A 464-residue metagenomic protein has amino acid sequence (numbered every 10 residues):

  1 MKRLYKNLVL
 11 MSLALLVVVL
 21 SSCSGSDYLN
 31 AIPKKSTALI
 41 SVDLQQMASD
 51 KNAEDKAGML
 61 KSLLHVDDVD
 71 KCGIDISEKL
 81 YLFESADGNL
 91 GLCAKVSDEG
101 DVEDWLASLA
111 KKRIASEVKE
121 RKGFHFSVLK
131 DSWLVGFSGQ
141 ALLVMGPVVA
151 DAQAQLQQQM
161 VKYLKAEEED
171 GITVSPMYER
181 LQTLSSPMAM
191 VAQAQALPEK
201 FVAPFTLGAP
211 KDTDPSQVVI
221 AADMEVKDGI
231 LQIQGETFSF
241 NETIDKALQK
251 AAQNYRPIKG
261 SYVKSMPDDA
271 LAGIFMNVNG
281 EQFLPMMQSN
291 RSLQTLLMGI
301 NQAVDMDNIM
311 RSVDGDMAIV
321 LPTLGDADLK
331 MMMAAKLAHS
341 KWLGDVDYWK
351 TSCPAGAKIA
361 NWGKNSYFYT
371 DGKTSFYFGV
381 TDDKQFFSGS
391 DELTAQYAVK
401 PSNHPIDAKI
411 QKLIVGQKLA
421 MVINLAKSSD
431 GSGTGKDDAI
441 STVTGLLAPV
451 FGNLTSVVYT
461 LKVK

Functional and structural regions predicted by a protein language model:
K2-S12: Bacterial N-terminal signal peptides that target proteins for export
V19-S22: C-terminal motif of bacterial Sec signal peptides marking the signal peptidase cleavage site
S24-N30: Bacterial lipoprotein signal-peptidase II cleavage site
N30-A38: Membrane-proximal juxtamembrane linkers immediately C-terminal to transmembrane helices
I40, C72-P176, D314-I410: Single conserved position on a long alpha-helix in the C-terminal lobe of the eukaryotic protein kinase
V42-I74: Post-signal-peptide N-terminal segment of Sec-exported extracytoplasmic proteins
E167-G273, V415-K464: Leucine-rich, highly hydrophobic segment in Treponema pallidum outer-membrane-associated proteins
D268-S352: Long, K/E/R/D-enriched contiguous segments that form extended
